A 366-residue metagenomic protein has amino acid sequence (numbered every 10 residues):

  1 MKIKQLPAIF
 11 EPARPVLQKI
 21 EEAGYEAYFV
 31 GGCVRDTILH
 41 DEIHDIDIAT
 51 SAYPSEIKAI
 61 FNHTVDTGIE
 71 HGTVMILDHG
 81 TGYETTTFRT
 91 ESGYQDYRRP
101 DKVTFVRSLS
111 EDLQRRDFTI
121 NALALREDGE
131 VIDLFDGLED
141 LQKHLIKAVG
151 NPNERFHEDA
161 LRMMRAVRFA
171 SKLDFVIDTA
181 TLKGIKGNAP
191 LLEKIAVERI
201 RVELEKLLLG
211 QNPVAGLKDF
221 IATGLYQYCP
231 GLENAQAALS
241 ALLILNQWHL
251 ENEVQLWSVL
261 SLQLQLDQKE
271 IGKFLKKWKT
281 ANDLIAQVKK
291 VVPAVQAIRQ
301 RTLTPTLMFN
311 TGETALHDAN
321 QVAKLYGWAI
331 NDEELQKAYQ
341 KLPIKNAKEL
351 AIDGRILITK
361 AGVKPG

Functional and structural regions predicted by a protein language model:
M1-G366: Catalytic cores of the polymerase beta-like nucleotidyltransferase superfamily and closely associated nucleotide
